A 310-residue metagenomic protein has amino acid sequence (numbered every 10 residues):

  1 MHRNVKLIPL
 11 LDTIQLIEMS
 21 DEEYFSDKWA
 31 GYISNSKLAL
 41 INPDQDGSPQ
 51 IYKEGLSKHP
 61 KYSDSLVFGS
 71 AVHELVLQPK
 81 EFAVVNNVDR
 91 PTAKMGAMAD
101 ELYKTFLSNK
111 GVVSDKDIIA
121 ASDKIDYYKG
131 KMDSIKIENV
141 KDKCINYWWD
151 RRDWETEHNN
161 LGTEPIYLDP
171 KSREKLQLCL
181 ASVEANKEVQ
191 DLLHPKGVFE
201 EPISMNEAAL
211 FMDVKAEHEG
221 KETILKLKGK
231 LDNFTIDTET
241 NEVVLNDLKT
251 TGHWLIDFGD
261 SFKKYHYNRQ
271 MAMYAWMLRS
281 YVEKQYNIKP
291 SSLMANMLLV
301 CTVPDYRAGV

Functional and structural regions predicted by a protein language model:
M1-K228: Metal-dependent nuclease catalytic cores that hydrolyze phosphodiester bonds in DNA/RNA, characterized by
E201-V310: Mg2+/Mn2+-dependent nuclease catalytic core
